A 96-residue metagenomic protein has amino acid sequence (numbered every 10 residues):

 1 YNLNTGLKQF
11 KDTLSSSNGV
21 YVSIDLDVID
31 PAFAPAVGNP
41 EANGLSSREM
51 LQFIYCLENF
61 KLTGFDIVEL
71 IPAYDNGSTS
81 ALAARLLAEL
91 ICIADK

Functional and structural regions predicted by a protein language model:
Y1-K96: Catalytic cores of soluble, metal-dependent hydrolases
